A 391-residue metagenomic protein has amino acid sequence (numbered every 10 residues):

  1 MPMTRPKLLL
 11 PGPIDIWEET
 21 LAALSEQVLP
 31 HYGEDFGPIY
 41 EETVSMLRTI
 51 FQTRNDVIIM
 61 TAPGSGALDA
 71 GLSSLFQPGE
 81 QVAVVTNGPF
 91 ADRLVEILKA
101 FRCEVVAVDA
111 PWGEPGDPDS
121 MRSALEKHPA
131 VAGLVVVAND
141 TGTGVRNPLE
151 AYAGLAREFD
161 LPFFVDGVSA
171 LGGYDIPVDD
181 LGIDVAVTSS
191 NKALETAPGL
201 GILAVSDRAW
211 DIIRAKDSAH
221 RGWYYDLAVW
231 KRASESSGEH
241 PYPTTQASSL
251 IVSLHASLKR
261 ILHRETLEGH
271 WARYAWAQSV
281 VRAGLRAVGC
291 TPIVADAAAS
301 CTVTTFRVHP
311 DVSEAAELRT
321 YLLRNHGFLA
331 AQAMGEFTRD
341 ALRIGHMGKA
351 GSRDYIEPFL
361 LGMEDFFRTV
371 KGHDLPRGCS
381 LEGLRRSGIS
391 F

Functional and structural regions predicted by a protein language model:
M1-M3, E336, D340-F391: PLP-dependent enzyme catalytic core of the Aspartate aminotransferase-like
T4-T61, S65: A glycine-/small-polar-enriched, mobile loop at the entrance of the PLP active site in fold-type I
D15-I16, L194-A283, F391: Active-site C-terminal subdomain of aminotransferase-like
R54-A83, N87, A91-V95: Conserved beta-loop-alpha segment that forms the PLP phosphate-binding cup at the N-terminus of a helix
G116-G172, V185, A193: Active-site phosphate-binding strand-loop segment of PLP-dependent enzymes
D179-N191: Conserved active-site segment immediately N-terminal to the catalytic lysine that forms the internal aldimine
T291-N325: Conserved PLP-binding catalytic core of the aspartate aminotransferase-like
